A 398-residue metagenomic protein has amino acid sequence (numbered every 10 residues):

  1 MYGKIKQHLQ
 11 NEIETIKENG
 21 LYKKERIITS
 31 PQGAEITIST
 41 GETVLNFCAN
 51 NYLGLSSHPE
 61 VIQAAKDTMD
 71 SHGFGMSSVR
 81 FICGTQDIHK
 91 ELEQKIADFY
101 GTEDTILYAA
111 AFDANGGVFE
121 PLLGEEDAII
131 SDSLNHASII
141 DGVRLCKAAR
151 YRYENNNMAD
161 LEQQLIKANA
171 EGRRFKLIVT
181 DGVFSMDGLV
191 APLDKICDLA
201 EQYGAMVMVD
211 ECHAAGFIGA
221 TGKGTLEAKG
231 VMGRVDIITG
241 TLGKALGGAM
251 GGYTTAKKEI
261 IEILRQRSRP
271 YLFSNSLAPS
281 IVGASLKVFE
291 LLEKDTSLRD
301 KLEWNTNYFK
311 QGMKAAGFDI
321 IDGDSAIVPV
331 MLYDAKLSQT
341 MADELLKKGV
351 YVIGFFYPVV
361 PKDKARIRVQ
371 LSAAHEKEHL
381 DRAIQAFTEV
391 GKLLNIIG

Functional and structural regions predicted by a protein language model:
Q10-H72, A205: N-terminal "arm"/small-domain region of PLP-dependent enzymes with the aminotransferase-like
N51, Y151, N155-V209: Active-site phosphate-binding strand-loop segment of PLP-dependent enzymes
P59, Q63-D67, S71, K347-V350 (+1 more regions): PLP-dependent enzyme catalytic core of the Aspartate aminotransferase-like
V79-T85, Q94-G117: Short loop-beta-helix segment that forms the pyridoxal 5′-phosphate
G101, E125, L145-K147, Y203 (+1 more regions): Short, structured coil segments at secondary-structure junctions
V118-A137: Conserved PLP-anchoring active-site segment centered on the Schiff-base-forming lysine
Y203-M206, H213, I218-D324, L337: Active-site C-terminal subdomain of aminotransferase-like
D300-F309, K314-G349, V359, D363-K364 (+1 more regions): Conserved PLP-binding catalytic core of the aspartate aminotransferase-like
